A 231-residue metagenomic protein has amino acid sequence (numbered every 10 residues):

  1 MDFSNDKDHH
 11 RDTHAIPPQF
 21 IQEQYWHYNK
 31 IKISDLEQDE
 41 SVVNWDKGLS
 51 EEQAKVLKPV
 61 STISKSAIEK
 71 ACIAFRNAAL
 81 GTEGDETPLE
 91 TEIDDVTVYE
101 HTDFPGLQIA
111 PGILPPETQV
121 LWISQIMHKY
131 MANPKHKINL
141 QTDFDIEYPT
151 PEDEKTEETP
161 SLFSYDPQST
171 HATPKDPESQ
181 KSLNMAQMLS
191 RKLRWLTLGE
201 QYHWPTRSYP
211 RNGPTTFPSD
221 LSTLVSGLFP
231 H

Functional and structural regions predicted by a protein language model:
M1-H231: Non-heme Fe(II) oxygenase metal-center motifs and adjacent flexible, charged/small-residue loops
